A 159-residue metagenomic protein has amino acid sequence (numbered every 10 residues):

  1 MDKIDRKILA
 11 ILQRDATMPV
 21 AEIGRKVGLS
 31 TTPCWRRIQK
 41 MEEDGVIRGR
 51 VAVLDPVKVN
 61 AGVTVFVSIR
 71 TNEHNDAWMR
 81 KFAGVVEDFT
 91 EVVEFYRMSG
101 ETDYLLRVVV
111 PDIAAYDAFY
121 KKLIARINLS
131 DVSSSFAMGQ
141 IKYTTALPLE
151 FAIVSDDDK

Functional and structural regions predicted by a protein language model:
M1-K159: A compositional/biophysical signature of low hydrophobicity enriched in polar/charged and small residues
